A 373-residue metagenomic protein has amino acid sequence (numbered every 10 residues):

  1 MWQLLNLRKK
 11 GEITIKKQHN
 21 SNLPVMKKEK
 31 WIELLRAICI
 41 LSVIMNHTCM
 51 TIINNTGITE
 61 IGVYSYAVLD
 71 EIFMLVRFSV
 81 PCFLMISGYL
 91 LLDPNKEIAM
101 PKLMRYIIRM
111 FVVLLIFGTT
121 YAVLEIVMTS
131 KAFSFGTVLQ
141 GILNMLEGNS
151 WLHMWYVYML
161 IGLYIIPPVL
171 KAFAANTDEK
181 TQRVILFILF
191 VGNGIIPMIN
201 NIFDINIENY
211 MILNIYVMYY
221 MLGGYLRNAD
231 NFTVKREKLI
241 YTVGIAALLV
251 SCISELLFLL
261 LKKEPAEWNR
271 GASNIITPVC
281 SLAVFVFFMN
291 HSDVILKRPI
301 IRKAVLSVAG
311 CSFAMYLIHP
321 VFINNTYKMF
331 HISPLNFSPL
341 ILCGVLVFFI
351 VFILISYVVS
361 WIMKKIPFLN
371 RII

Functional and structural regions predicted by a protein language model:
M1-V191, S333-I373: Membrane-cytosol interface segments of multi-pass membrane proteins, especially ER/Golgi lipid-handling enzymes
L41-T48, G118-T119, F187-N200, G244-F258 (+2 more regions): Aromatic-anchored segments of alpha-helical transmembrane domains
V68-V80, L143-M159, M198-Y219, E255-A283: Interfacial loop-to-helix transition and helix-capping segments at the boundaries of transmembrane helices
D93-P101, A172-K180, R227-I240, F287-K303 (+1 more regions): Membrane-interface junctions at the ends of membrane-embedded or membrane-associated helices
Y106-L114, I185, I240-A247, C311 (+1 more regions): Junctions where cytoplasmic loops transition into the N-terminal start of transmembrane alpha-helices in multi-pass
I116, T120-L124, M128, I166 (+13 more regions): Alpha-helical membrane-inserting segments
Q182-D230: Loop-centered beta-sheet repeat module
T233-L306, S338-I341: Alpha-helical transmembrane segments and terminal signal-anchor/GPI-anchor hydrophobic tails, characterized by long
